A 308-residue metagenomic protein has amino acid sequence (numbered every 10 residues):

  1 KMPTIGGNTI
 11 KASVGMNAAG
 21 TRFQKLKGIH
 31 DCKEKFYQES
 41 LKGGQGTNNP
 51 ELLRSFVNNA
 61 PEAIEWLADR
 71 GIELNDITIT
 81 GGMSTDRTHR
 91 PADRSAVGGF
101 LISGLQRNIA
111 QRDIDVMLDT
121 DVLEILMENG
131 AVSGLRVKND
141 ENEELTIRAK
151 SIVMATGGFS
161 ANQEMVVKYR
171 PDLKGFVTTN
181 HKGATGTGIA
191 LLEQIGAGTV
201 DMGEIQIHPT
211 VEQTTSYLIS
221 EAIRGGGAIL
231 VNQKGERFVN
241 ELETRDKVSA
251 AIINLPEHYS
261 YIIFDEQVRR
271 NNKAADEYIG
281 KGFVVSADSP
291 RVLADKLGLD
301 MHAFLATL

Functional and structural regions predicted by a protein language model:
K1, S13, G20-T21, D119-D121 (+11 more regions): Fold-independent oxyanion-binding glycine-rich loops and adjacent beta-strand/coil segments at enzyme active sites
T4-D115, D119-E124, L230-F238, L242 (+2 more regions): Conserved N-terminal/central alpha/beta ligand/cofactor-binding core
N8-K11, E128-G130, V137, G158 (+4 more regions): Short acidic, glycine/serine/threonine-rich loops at helix termini
G82-H89, V166-L173, K273: Gly-rich Lys/Arg/Thr-decorated short loops/hinges at beta-loop-alpha junctions or inter-strand turns that position
D93-K150, I189-I195: Helical element adjacent to the flavin cofactor pocket in flavoenzyme catalytic cores
E124, A303-L308: A glycine-rich dinucleotide-binding beta-alpha-beta segment and adjacent secondary-structure elements that constitute
D140-E143, I147-E212, S216: Glycine-rich loop(s) and the adjacent beta-strand/alpha-helix scaffold that form part
T185, I189-A303: An anion/pyrophosphate-binding glycine-rich loop and adjacent beta-alpha core in soluble alpha-beta enzymes
